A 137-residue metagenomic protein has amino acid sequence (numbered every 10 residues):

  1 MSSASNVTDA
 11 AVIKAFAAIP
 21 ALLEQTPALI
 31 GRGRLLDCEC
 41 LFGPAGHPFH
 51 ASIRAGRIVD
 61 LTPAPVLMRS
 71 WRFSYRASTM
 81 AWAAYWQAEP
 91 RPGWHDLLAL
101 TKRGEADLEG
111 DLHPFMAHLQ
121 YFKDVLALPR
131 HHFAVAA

Functional and structural regions predicted by a protein language model:
M1-A137: Feature captures hydrophobic
